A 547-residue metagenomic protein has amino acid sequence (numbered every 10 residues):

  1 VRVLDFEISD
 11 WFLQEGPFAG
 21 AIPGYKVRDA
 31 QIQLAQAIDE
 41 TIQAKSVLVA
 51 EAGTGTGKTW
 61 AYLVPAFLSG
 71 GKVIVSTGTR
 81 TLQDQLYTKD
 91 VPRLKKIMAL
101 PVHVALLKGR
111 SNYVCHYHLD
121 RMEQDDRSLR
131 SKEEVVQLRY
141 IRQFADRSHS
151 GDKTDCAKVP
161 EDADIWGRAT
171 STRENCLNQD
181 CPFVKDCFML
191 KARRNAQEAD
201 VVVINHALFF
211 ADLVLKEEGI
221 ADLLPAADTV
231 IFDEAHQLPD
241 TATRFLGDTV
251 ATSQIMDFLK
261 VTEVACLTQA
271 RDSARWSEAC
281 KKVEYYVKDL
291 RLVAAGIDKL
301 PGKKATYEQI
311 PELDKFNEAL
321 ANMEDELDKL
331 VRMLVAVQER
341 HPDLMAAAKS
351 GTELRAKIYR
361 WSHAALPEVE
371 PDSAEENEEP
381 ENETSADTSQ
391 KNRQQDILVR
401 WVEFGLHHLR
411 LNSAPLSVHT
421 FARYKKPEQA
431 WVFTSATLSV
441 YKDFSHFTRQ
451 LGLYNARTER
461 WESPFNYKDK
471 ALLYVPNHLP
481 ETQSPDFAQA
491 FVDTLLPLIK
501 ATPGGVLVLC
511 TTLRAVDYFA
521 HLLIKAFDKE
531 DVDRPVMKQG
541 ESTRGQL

Functional and structural regions predicted by a protein language model:
R2-A21, T54, G71-D200, A207-F210 (+8 more regions): A substrate-engagement module of RecA-like helicase motors
R2-A50: Conserved pre-motif I regulatory segment
D39-E40, T59-K72, K89-R93: Walker A/P-loop NTP-binding motif
Q43-L48, G71, Q429-A430, G504-G505: Pre-Walker A (Motif I) flank of P-loop NTPase domains
L68, D84, K89-P92, R173-E174 (+2 more regions): Signature of the SF2 helicase/ATPase Hel1-core->accessory helical subdomain module
V73-T79, F433-A436, G504-T511: Conserved RecA-like ASCE P-loop NTPase motor core of nucleic-acid helicases/translocases
G167-D200, L213-A221, L330-L479, Q483-D493 (+1 more regions): A contiguous, basic/glycine-rich beta-loop/short-helix subdomain that forms a polymer-engagement track
T511-G540: Conserved helicase motor "Helicase C" RecA-like lobe of SF1/SF2 P-loop NTPases
